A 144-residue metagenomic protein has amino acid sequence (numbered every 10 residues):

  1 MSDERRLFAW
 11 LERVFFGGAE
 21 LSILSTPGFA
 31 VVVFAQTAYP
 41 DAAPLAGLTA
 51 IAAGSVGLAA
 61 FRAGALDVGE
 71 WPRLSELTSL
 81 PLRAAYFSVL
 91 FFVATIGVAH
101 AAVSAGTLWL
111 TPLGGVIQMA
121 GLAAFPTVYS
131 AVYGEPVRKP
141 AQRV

Functional and structural regions predicted by a protein language model:
M1-A38: N-terminal signal-anchor transmembrane alpha-helix
M1-F16, V68-L82, Y133-V144: Haloarchaeal acidic low-complexity proteome signature biased toward cell-envelope/secretome components but also
G28, V32, A60, A94-A102 (+2 more regions): Alpha-helical membrane-inserting segments
A30-A38, G54-P72: Hydrophobic alpha-helical transmembrane segments
T37-A46, L108-L113: Interfacial loop-to-helix junctions that mark the boundaries of transmembrane helices in multi-pass membrane
A42-A65, A120-L122: Generic alpha-helical transmembrane segments
S79-T107: C-terminal halves and exits of single transmembrane alpha-helices
A99-V144: Alpha-helical membrane-associated segments of multi-pass integral membrane proteins
